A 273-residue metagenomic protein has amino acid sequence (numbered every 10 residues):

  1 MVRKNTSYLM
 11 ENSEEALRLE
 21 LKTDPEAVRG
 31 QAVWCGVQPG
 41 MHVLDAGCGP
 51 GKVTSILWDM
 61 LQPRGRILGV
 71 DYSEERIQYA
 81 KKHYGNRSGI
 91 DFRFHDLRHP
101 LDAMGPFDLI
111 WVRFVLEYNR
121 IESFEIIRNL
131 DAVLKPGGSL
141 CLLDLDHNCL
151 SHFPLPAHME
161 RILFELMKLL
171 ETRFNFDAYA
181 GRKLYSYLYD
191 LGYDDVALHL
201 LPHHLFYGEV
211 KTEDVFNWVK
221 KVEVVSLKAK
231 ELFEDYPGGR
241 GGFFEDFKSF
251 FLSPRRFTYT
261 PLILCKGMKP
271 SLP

Functional and structural regions predicted by a protein language model:
V2-E26: Class I SAM-dependent methyltransferase Rossmann-like catalytic core, especially the SAM/SAH-binding loop
N5, E14-E15, H199-R256: C-terminal helical/coil "lid" or tail adjacent to the Rossmann-like core of SAM-dependent
K22-P39, I56: Conserved alpha-helix/loop element of class I SAM-dependent methyltransferases that forms part of the SAM/SAH-binding
L44, P50-P100, E125: Class I SAM-dependent methyltransferase SAM/SAH-binding core
Q62, N119-R120, L134-P136: Helix-to-beta-strand junctions that scaffold the AdoMet/dcAdoMet cofactor pocket in Class I SAM-dependent enzymes
D102-I110: A short acidic, Gly/Pro-enriched loop at the edge of an enzyme's catalytic core that lines a small-molecule cofactor
F124-S139: A short glycine-rich, Lys/Arg-flanked "PGG" loop and its adjoining helix->strand segment in the class I
C141-V210: Conserved catalytic/acceptor-binding region of the Class I
